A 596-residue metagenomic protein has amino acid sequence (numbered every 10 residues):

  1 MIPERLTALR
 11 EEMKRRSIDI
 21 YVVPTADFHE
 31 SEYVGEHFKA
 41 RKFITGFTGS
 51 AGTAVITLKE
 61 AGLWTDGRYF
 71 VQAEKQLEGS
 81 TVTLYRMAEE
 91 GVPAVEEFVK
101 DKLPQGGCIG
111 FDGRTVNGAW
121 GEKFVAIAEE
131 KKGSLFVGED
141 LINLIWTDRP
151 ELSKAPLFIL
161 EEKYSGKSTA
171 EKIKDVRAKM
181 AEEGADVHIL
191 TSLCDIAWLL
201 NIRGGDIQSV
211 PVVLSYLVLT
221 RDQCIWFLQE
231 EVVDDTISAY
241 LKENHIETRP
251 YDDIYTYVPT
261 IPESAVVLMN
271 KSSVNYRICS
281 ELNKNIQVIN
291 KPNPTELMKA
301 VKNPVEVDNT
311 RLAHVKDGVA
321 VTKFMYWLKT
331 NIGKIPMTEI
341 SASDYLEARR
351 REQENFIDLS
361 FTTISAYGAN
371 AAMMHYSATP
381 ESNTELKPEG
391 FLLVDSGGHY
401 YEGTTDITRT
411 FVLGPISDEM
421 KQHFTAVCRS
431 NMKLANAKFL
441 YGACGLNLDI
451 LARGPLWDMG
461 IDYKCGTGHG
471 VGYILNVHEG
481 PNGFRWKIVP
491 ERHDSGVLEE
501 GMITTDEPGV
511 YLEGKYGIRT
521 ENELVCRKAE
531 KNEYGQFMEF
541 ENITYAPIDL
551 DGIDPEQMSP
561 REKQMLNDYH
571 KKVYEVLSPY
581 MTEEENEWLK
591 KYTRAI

Functional and structural regions predicted by a protein language model:
M1-I596: Active-site neighborhoods and metal-handling regions in enzymes and metal-associated proteins
